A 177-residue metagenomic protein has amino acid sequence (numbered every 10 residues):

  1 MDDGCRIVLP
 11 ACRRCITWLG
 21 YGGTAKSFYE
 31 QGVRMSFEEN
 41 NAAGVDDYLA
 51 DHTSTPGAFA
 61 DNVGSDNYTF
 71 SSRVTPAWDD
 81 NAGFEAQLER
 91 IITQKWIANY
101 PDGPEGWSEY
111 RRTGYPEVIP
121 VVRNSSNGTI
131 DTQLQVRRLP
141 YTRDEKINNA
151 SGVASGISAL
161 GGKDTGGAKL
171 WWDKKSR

Functional and structural regions predicted by a protein language model:
M1-S36, N40-V45, L49: A small/polar active-site loop signature that marks catalytic segments
I16, S36-R177: C-terminal functional modules
